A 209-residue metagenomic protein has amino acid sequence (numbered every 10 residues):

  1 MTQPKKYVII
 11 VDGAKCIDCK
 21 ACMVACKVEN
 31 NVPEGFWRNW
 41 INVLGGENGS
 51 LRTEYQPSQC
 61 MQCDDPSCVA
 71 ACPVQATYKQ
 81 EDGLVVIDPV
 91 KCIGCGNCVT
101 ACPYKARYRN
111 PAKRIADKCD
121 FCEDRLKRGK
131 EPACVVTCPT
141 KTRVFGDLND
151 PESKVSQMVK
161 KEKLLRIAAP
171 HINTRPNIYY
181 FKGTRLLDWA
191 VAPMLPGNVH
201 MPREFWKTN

Functional and structural regions predicted by a protein language model:
M1-N209: Non-ligating segments of multi-cofactor redox enzymes
